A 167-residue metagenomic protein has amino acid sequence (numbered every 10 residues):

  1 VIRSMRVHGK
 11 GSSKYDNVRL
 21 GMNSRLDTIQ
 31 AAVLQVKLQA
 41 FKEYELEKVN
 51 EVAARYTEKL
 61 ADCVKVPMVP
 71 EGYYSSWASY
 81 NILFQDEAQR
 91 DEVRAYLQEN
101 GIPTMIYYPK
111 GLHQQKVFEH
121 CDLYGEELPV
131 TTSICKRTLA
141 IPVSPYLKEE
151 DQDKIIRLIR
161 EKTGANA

Functional and structural regions predicted by a protein language model:
V1-A167: PLP-dependent aminotransferase class I/II
